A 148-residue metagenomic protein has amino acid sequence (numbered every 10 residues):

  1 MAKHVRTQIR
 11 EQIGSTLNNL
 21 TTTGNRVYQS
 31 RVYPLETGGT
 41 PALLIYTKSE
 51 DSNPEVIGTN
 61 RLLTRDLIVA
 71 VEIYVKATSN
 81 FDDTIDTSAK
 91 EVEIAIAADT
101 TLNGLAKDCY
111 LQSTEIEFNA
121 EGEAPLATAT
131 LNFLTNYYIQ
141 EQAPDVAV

Functional and structural regions predicted by a protein language model:
M1-E36, K48-V148: Charged, amphipathic alpha-helical segments and their flanking helix caps
G39-T47: Short, well-ordered secondary-structure micro-motifs within conserved domains or adaptor modules
